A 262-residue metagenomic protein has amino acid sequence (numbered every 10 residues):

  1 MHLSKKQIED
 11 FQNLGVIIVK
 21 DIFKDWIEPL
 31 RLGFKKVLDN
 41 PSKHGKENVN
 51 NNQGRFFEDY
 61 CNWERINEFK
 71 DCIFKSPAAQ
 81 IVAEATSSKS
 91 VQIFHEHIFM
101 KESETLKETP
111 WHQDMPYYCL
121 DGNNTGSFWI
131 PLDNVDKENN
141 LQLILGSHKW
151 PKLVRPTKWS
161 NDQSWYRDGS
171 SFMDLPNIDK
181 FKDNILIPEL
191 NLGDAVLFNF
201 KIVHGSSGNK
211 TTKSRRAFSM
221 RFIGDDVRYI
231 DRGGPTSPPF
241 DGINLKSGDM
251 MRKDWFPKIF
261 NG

Functional and structural regions predicted by a protein language model:
M1-N13, I18-W111, Y117-C119, P156 (+2 more regions): Non-heme Fe(II)-dependent double-stranded beta-helix
K43-N51, P156-W159, L192-L197, K201-G262: Non-heme Fe(II)/2-oxoglutarate
A78, S88, S103-L106, N134-K137 (+3 more regions): Short, charged/polar surface micro-motifs in flexible loops or helix N-caps
K89-V91, H95-E96, K107-T109, N124-I130 (+2 more regions): Generic beta-strand structural signal
H97, Q113, I130-N134, L145: Short, structured patches in soluble enzyme cores that scaffold and shape functional sites
D114-P116, T125, H204-N209: Glycine-rich phosphate/pyrophosphate-binding beta-alpha loops
C119-D136, E189, R221-G224: Short, conserved beta-strand element in jelly-roll/cupin
K137-V203: Double-stranded beta-helix
